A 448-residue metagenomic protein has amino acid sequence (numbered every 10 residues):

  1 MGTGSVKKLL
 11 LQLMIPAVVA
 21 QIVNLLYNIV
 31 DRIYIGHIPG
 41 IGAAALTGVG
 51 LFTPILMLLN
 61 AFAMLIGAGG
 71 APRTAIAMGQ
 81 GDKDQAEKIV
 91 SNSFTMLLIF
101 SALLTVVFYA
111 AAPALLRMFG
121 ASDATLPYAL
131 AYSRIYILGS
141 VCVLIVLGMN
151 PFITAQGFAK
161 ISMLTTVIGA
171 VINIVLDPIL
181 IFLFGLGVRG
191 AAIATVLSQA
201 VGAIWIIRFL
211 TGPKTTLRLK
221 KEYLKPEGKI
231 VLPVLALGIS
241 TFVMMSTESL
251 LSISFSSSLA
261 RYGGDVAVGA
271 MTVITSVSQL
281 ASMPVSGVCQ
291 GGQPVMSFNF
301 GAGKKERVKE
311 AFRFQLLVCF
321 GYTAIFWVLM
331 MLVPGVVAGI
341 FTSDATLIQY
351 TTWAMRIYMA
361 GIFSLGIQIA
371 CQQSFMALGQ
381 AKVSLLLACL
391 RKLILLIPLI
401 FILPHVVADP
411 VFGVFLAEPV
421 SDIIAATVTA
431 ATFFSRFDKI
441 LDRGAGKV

Functional and structural regions predicted by a protein language model:
M1-A17, T74-V141, L183-G238, M296-G361 (+1 more regions): Short alpha-helical transmembrane segments in multi-pass integral membrane proteins
G2-I41, P54-G69, R73, L98-T105 (+6 more regions): N-terminal transmembrane alpha-helices
Q12-D31, I135, G169, S198-G202 (+3 more regions): Transmembrane helical elements of multi-pass membrane transporters/channels
I15, D31, G70, A111-A112 (+13 more regions): Hydrophobic/aromatic residues in alpha-helical transmembrane segments
I22, L26-T47, L116-D123, I179-L186 (+6 more regions): Helix-terminus/linker motif at the lipid-water interface of multi-pass membrane proteins
A43-P54, A129-S133, A192, G263-L280 (+2 more regions): Small-residue hotspots at the loop-to-helix junctions and early N-terminal turns of transmembrane alpha-helices
L46-V106, V143-S162, S256, A270-V328 (+2 more regions): Small-residue-rich hydrophobic transmembrane alpha-helices
G67, Y136-T154, S162-A170, A191-I204 (+4 more regions): Short runs within selected transmembrane alpha-helices of multi-pass transporters and secretion channels
